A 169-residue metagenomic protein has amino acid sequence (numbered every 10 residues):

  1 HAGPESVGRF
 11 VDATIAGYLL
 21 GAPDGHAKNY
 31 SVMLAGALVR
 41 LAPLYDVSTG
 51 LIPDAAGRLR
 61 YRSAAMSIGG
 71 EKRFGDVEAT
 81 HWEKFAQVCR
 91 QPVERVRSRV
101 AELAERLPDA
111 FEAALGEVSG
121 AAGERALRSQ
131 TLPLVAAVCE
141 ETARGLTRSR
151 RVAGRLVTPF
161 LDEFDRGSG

Functional and structural regions predicted by a protein language model:
H1-A27, S31-G169: Anionic ligand-binding catalytic core segments
